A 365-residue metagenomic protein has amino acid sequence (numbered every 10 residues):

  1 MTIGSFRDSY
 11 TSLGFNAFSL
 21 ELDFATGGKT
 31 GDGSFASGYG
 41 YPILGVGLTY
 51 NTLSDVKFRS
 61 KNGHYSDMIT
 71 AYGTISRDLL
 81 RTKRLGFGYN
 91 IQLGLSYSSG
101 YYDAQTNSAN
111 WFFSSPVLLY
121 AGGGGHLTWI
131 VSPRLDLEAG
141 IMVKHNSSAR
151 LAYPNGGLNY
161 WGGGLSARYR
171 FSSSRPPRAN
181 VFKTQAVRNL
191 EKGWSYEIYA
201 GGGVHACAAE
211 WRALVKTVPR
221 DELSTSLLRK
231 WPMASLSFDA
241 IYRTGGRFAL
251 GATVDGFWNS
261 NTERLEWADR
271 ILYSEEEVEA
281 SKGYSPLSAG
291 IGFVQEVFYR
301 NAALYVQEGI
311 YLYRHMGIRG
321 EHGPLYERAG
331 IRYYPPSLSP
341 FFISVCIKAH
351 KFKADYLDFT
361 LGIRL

Functional and structural regions predicted by a protein language model:
M1-I3, T26, L48-S54, L93-Y101 (+9 more regions): Transmembrane beta-strands of outer-membrane beta-barrel pores
T2-S19, K57-Y65, A206-S237: Surface-exposed strand-loop-strand hairpins of Gram-negative outer-membrane beta-barrel proteins
S5-Y10, V56-N62, G100-S108, A149-G156 (+5 more regions): Outer-membrane beta-barrel translocator domains and adjoining extracellular loop/strand segments of Gram-negative
G14-L20, G40, G63-A71, L85 (+7 more regions): Residues that define the transmembrane beta-barrel architecture of outer-membrane proteins
L22, N159-N180, I331, A354-L365: Outer-membrane beta-barrel "beta-signal"
K29-S37, F171-S195: Outer-membrane beta-barrel biogenesis signature
G31-G33, K83-F87, W129-L137, S173-P177 (+3 more regions): Repeated loop/turn-to-beta-strand initiation elements of outer-membrane beta-barrel proteins
L44-V46, Y89-L93, G123-G125, L137-I141 (+8 more regions): Membrane-embedded beta-strand positions of outer-membrane beta-barrel proteins
